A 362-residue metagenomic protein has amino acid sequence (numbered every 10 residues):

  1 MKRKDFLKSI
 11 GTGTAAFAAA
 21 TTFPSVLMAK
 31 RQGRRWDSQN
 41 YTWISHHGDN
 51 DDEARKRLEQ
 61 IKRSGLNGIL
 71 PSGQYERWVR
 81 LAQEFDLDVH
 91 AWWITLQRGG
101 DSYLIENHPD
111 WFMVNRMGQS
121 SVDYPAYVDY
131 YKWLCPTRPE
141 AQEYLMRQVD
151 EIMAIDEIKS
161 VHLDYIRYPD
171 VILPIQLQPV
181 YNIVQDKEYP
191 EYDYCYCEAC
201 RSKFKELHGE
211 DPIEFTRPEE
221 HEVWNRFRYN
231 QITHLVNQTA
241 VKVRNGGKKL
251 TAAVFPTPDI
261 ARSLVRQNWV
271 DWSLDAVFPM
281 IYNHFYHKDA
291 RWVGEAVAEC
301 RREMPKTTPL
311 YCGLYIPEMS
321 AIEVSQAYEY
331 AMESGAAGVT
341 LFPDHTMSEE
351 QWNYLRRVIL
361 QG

Functional and structural regions predicted by a protein language model:
M1, T21-Y41: C-terminal segment of N-terminal export signals and the immediately downstream linker at the start of the mature
D5-L27: N-terminal export signals
Q32-A54, P317: Boundary/entry segment of secreted carbohydrate-active catalytic domains
G48-I61, Q142-E151, D259-D271, S320-Y330: Short, acidic/polar
E53-R77, D156: Catalytic domains of carbohydrate-active enzymes, especially glycoside hydrolases
A91-E151: Active-site-adjacent "subsite" loops/lids of carbohydrate-active enzymes
S202-S320: Glycoside hydrolase catalytic-domain groove-lining segments
I281-Y282, Y286-K288, G313-G362: Substrate-binding cleft of secreted/luminal carbohydrate-active enzymes
